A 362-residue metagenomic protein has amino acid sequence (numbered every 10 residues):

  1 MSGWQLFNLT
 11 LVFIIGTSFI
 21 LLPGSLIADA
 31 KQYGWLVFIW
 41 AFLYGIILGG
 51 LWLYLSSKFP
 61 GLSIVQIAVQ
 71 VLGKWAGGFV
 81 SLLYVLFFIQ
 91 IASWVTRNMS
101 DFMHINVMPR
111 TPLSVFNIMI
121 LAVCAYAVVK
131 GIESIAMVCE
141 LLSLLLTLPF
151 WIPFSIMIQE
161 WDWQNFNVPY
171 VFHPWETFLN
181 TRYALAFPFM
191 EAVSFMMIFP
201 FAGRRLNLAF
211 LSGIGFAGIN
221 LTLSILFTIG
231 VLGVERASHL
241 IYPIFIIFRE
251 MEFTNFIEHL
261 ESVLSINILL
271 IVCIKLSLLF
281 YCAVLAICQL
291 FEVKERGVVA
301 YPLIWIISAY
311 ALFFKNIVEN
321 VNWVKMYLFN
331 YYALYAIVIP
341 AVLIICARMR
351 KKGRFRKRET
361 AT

Functional and structural regions predicted by a protein language model:
M1-G24, A30, M349-T362: Membrane-interface "cap" regions at the ends of multi-pass membrane proteins
S2-L22, V37, A41, G45 (+9 more regions): Hydrophobic, membrane-embedded alpha-helices of multi-pass small-molecule transporters
I15, F19-L113: Membrane helical hairpin/interfacial module
S25-L53, L328-A341, K351, F355-T362: Extracellular loop-to-transmembrane helix junctions
A28, D101-H104, A122-L142, P200-R204 (+1 more regions): Membrane-water interface regions at transmembrane-helix termini and the short interhelical loops of multi-pass membrane
I89-A92, T96, V128, L145-Y170 (+1 more regions): Hydrophobic alpha-helical segments and their helix-loop junctions in multi-pass secondary transporters
M99, S114, A127-M157, F329-P340: Membrane-interface loop-to-helix entry segments
V231-E261: Membrane-interface interhelical connector segments
